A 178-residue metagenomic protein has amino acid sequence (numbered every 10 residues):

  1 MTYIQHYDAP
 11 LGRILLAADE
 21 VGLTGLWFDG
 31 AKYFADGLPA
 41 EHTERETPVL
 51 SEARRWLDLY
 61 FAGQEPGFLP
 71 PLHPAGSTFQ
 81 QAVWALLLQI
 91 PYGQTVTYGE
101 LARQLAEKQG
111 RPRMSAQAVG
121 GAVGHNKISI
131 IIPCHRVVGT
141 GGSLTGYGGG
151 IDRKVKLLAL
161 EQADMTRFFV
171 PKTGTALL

Functional and structural regions predicted by a protein language model:
M1-T24: DNA-contacting interfaces and partner/effector-binding or oligomerization modules in DNA-centric proteins
Q5-P10, Q64-L178: Nucleic acid-binding interface residues in structured DNA/RNA-binding domains, emphasizing the DNA-engaging scaffolds
L15-L16, G25, T97, G146: A sequence-level detector of short linear motifs
A18-L69: Compact structured core domains
